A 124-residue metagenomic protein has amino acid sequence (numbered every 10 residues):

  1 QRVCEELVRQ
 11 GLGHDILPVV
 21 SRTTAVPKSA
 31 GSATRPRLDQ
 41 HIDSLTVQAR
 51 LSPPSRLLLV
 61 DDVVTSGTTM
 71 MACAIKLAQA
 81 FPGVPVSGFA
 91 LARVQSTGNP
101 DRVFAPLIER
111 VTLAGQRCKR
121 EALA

Functional and structural regions predicted by a protein language model:
Q1-C4: Well-ordered, non-membrane alpha-helical segments in soluble/globular domains
V8-L12, Q79-P82: Short helix-capping segments at alpha-helix termini
R9-S55, M71, T97-I108: Short, glycine/charge-rich flexible loops or terminal/linker lids adjacent to PRPP-binding catalytic cores
L17, L58, S87-F89: A structural signal for isolated positions on well-ordered beta-strands in alpha/beta enzyme cores
D43-L58, A114-A124: Extended, charge-rich low-complexity interaction segments
L59-C73: A phosphate-binding catalytic loop at a beta-strand-loop-alpha-helix junction that coordinates phosphoryl groups
M71-A124: PRPP-dependent phosphoribosyltransferase catalytic core
